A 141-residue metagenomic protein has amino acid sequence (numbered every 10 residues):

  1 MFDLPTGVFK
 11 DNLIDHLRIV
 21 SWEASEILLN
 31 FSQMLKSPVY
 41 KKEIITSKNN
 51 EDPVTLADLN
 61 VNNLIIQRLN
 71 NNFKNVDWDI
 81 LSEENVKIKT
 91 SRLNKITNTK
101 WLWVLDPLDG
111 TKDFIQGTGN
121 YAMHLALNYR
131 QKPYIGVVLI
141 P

Functional and structural regions predicted by a protein language model:
M1-L108: N-terminal subdomain of lithium-sensitive/metallo-dependent phosphomonoesterases centered on the IMPase/IPPase/PAP
K95-P141: DPxDG-like acidic metal-binding loop motif
